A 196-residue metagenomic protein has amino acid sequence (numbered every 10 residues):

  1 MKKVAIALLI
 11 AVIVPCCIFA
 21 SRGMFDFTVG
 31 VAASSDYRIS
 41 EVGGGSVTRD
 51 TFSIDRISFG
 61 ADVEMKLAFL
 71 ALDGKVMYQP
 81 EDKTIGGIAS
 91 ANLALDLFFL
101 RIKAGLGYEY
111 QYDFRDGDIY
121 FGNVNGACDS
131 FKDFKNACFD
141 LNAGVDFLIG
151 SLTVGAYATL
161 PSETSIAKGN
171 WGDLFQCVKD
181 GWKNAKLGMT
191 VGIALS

Functional and structural regions predicted by a protein language model:
M1-M24: Cleavable N-terminal export/targeting peptides
F19-E81, A194: Short glycine/proline- and aromatic-enriched beta-strand/turn motifs that initiate or cap beta-hairpins
F25-V31, L72-G74, I102-L106, A143 (+2 more regions): Membrane-embedded beta-strand positions of outer-membrane beta-barrel proteins
A32-R38, M77-K83, E109-D113, T159-S165 (+1 more regions): Structural signature of outer-membrane beta-barrel domains
I39-E41, D116-D118, I166-N170: Outer-membrane beta-barrel and related beta-rich outer-membrane complex signature in Gram-negative bacteria
V47-D55, P80-G87, V124-A137, A167-A185: Replace "Gram-negative outer membrane beta-barrel proteins" with "bacterial and organellar outer membrane beta-barrel
F59-A127, F131-C138, G144-F147: Gram-negative (and chloroplast) outer-membrane scaffold detector with strong preference for beta-barrel transmembrane
F147, W182-S196: Outer-membrane beta-barrel "beta-signal"
